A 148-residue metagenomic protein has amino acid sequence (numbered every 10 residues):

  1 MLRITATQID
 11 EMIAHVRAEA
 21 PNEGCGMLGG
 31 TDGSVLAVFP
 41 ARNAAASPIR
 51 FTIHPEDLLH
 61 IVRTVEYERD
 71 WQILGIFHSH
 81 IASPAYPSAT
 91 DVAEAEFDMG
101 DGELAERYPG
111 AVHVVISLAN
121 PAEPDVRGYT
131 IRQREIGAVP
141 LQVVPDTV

Functional and structural regions predicted by a protein language model:
M1-I73, I81-V148: Conserved beta-strand-loop surface patch within small alpha/beta domains used for substrate/adaptor or ligand engagement
I76: Conserved, mostly hydrophobic/aromatic
